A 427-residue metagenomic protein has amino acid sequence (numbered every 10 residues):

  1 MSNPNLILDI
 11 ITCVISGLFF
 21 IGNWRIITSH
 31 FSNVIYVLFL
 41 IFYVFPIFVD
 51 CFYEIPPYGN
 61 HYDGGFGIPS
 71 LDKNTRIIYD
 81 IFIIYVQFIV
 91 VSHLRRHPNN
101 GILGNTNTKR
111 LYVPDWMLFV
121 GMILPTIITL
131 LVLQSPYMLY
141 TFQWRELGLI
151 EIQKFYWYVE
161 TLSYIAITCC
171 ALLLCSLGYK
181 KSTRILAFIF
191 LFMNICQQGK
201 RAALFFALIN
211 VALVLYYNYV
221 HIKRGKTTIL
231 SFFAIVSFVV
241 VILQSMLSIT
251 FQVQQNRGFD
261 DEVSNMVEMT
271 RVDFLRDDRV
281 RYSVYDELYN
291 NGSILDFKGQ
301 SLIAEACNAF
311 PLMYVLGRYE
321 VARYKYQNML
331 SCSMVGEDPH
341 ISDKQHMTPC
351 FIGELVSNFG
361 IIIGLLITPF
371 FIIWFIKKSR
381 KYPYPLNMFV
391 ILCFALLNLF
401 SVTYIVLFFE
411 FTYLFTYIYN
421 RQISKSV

Functional and structural regions predicted by a protein language model:
M1-G101, F190-L191, A207-S248, I405-Q422 (+1 more regions): N-terminal "leader" segments that precede or initiate the main folded domain
D9-I15, T126-I128, E160-T168, L215 (+1 more regions): Hydrophobic alpha-helical transmembrane segments
F31, L173-R184, K378-L386: Membrane-interface helix-loop-helix junctions at transmembrane boundaries of multi-pass membrane enzymes, predominantly
V34-Y43, T183-M193, S231-V236, T368-I372 (+1 more regions): Central hydrophobic cores of alpha-helical transmembrane segments in multi-pass integral membrane proteins
Y62-I68, H93-K226, F233, S237-Q255 (+4 more regions): Membrane-embedded catalytic interface detector for glycan/lipid assembly enzymes
K73-Q87, K154-T168, S357: Hydrophobic alpha-helical transmembrane segments
R145-I152, V241-F370: Small-residue-enriched transmembrane helix-hairpin modules in multi-pass membrane proteins
K344-V427: Hydrophobic alpha-helical segments
